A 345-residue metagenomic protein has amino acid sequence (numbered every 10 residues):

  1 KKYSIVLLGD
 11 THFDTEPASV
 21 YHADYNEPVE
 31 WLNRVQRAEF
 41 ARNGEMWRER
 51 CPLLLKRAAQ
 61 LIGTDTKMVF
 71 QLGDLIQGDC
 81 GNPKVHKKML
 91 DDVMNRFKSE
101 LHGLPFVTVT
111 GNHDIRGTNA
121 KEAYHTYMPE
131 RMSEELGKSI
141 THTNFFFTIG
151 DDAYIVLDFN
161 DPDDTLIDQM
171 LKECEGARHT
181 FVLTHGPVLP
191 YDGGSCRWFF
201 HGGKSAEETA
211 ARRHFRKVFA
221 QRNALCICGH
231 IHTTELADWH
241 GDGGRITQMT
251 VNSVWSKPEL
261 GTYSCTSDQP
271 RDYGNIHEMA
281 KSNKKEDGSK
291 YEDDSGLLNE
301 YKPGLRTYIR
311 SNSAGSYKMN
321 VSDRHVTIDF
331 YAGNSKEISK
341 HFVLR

Functional and structural regions predicted by a protein language model:
K1-K84: N-terminal active-site segment of His-dependent metallophosphoesterases
Y3, F13-S19, D164-I167, Y191 (+2 more regions): Short, solvent-exposed loop/turn elements at domain surfaces
I5-L7, V69-Q71, T108, V182 (+1 more regions): Residue-level marker for buried hydrophobic side chains located in beta-strands that build the well-ordered beta-sheet
D10, G73-D74, G111-N112, H185 (+1 more regions): Active-site glycine-centered loops adjacent to acidic/histidine catalytic or metal-binding residues that shape
P28-W31, C80-T180, R197-A210, H214-L225 (+1 more regions): Extended active-site neighborhood of metal-dependent phosphoesterases/phosphodiesterases
I76, G176-R197: Short acidic, glycine-rich surface-loop motifs adjacent to enzyme active sites
G78, V156, T327-F330: Short hydrophobic/aromatic-rich beta-strand segments that constitute the beta-sheet cores of beta-sandwich/beta-barrel
F330-E337: Short, solvent-exposed aromatic-acidic interface loops
